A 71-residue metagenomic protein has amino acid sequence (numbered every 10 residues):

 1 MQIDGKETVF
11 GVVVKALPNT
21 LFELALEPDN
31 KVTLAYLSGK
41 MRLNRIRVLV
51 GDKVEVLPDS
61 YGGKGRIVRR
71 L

Functional and structural regions predicted by a protein language model:
M1-L71: Exposed beta-strand/loop interface patches that mediate assembly or binding
